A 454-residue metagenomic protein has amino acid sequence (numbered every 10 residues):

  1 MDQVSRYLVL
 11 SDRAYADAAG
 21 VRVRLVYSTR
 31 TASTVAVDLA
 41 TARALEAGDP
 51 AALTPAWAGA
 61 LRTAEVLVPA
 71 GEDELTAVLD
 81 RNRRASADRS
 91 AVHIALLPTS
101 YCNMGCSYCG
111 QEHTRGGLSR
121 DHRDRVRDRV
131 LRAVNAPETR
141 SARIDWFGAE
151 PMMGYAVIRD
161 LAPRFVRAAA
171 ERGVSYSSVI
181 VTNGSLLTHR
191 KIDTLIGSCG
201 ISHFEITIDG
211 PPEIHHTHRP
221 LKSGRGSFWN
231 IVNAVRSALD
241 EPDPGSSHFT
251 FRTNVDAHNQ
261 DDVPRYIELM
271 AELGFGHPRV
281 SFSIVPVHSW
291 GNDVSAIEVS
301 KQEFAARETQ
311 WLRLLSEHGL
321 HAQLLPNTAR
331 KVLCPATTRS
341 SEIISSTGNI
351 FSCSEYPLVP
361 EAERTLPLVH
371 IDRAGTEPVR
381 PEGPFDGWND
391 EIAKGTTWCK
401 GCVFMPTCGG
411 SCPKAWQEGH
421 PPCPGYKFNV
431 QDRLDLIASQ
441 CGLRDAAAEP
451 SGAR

Functional and structural regions predicted by a protein language model:
V4, P357-R454: Flexible mid-to-C-terminal extensions adjoining Fe-S/redox cofactors in radical SAM and related proteins
V4-A36, P55-A95, P137: N-terminal [4Fe-4S]-dependent radical SAM core
L25-Y27, R339-E355: Active-site and channel-lining beta-strand-loop segments that bind or position nucleotide-derived/phosphorylated
R83-Y108, E112, D124-R127, V134-D145 (+3 more regions): N-terminal pre-triad scaffold of radical SAM enzymes
C102, C106-C109, C334, G348 (+5 more regions): Short cysteine clusters
E112-G116, T217-R225, Q417-E418: Short glycine-enriched, charge-decorated loop/helix-capping segments at active-site entrances that position
R127, L131-D145, G154-V285: Radical SAM/AdoMet-radical enzyme domain recognition
E213, T217-V232, R236-R339, I343-T347 (+2 more regions): Radical SAM enzyme [4Fe-4S]-AdoMet core and its adjacent flexible, acidic and glycine-rich loops/tails across
